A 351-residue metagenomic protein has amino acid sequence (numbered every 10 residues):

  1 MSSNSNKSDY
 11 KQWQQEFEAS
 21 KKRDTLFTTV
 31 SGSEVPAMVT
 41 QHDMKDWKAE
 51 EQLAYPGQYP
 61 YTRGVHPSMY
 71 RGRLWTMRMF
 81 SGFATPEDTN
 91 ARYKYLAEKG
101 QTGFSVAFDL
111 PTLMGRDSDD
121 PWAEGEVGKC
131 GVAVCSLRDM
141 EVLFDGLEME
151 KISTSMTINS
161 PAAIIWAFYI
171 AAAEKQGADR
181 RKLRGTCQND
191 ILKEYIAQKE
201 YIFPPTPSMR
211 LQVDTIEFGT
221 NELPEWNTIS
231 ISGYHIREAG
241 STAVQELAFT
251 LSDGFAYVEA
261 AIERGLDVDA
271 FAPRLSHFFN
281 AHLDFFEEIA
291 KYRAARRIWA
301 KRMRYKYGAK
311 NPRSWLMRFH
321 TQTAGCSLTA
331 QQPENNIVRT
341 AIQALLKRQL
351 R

Functional and structural regions predicted by a protein language model:
S2-H282, E287-E288, K306, R313-Q322 (+1 more regions): Catalytic alpha/beta active-site cores
V244, E334-I342: Active-site-adjacent loop and "lid" segments of alpha/beta metabolic enzymes
Y257-V258, I298, R302: Short, well-ordered amphipathic alpha-helical segments that serve as non-catalytic structural scaffolds within diverse
I289-R297: Extended amphipathic alpha-helical segments enriched in small hydrophobics
A300, A324-N335: Flexible, glycine/threonine-enriched loop-and-boundary segments that flank and lead into catalytic domains of large
R351: Short acidic/histidine-rich active-site segments
